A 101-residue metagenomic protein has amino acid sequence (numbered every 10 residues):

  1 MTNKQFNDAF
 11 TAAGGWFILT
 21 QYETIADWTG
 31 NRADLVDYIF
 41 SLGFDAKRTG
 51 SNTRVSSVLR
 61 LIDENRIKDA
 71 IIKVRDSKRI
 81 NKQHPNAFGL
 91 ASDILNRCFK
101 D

Functional and structural regions predicted by a protein language model:
M1-D8: Short, Lys/Arg-enriched N-terminal segment that forms or immediately precedes the first helix of a structured domain
N3, R32, I67-K68, A87-A91: Short amphipathic alpha-helical segments that mediate assembly, nucleic-acid/protein binding, or membrane association
A9-G30: Short, amphipathic alpha-helical "recognition" segments used to contact nucleic acids or chromatin
N31-D37: Short acidic, hydrophobic short linear motifs in intrinsically disordered regions
F40-G50: Short, basic interhelical loop/turn and adjoining N-cap of the next helix at nucleic-acid- or acidic-partner-contacting
R54, V58: Residues in the recognition helix of alpha-helical DNA-binding motifs
I62-S77: Short Lys/Arg-enriched helix C-cap and helix-to-coil transition segments that create basic nucleic-acid-contact patches
P85-D101: Helix-turn-helix/homeodomain-like alpha-helical modules used for DNA recognition and transcription-factor dimerization
